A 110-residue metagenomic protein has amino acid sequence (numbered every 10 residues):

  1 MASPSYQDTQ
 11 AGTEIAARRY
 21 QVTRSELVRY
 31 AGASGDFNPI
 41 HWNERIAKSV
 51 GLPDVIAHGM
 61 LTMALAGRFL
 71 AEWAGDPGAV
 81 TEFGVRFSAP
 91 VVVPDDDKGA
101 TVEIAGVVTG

Functional and structural regions predicted by a protein language model:
M1-A16, V93-G110: HotDog/MaoC-like acyl-thioester-processing domains
M1-A57: Catalytic strand-loop segment that frames the active site of acyl-thioester-processing enzymes
V22-R24, A89, G110: Beta-strand elements of well-folded, non-transmembrane domains
V50-D54, T62-V108: Hydrophobic beta-strand-centered segment that forms part of the acyl-chain substrate-binding groove
